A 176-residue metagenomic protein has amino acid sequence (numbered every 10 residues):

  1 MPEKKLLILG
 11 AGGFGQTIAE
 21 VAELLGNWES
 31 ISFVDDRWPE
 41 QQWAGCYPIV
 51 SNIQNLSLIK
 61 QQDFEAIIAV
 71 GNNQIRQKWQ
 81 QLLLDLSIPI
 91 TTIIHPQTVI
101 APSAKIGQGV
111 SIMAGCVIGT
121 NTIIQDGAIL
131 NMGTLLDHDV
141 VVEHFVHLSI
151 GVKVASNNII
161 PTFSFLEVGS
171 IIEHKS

Functional and structural regions predicted by a protein language model:
M1-A44, S57-K60, F163: Hydrophobic, well-ordered beta-alpha structural blocks that scaffold small-molecule cofactor pockets
E3, W28-S30, D63, S87 (+4 more regions): A general structural motif
G10, I67-G71, S156, H174: Small/polar loops that bind or transfer phosphate-bearing groups
G13, Q74-I75, K105: Short alpha-helical
A22-L24, C46-I49, Q80-L83, G107 (+1 more regions): Short, glycine/charged-enriched secondary-structure capping and boundary segments
I31-S32, P48, E65, G127: Structural motif
P39-V99: Phosphate-bearing ligand-interacting subdomains that bind or position ATP/ADP/UDP/GDP/NAD(P) or nucleotide-linked
T92-S176: Structural signal for interior beta-strand "rungs" in well-ordered beta-sheet cores of soluble enzyme domains
